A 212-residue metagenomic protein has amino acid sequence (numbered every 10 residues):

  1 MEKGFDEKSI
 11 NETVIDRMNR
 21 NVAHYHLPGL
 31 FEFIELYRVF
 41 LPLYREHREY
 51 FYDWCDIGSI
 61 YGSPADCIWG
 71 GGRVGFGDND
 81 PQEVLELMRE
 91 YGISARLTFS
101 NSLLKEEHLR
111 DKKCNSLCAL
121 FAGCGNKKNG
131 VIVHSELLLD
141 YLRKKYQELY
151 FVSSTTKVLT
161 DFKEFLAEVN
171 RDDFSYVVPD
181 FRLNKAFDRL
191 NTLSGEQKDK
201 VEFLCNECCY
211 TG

Functional and structural regions predicted by a protein language model:
E2-E168, F174, V178-G212: Active-site pocket-lining/capping segments in soluble small-molecule metabolic enzymes
